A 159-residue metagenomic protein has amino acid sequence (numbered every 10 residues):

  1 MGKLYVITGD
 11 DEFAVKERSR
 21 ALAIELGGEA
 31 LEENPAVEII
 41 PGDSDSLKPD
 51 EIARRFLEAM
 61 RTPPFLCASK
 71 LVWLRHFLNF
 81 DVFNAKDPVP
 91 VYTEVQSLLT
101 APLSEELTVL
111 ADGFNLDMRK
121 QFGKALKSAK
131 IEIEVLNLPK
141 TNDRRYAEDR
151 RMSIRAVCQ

Functional and structural regions predicted by a protein language model:
M1-Q159: Conserved beta/loop motifs at nucleotide-recognition and modification sites
